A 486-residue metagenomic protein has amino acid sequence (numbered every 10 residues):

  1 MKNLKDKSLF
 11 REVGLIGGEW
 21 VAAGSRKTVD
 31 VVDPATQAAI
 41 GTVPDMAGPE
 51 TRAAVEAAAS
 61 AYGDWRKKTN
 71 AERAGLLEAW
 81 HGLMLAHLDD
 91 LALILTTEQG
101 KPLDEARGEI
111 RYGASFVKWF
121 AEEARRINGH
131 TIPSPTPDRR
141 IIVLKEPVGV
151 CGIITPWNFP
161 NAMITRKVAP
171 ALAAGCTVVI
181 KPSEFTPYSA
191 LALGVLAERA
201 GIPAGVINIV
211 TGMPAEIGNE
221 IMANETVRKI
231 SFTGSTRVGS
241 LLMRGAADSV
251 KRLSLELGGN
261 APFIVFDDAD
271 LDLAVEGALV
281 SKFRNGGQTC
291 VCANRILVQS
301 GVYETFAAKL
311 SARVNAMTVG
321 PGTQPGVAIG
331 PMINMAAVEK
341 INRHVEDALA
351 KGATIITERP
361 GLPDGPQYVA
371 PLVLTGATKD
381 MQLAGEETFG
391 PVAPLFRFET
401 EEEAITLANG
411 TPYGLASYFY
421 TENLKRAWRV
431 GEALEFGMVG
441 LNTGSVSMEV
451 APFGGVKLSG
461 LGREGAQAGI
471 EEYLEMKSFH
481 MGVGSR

Functional and structural regions predicted by a protein language model:
M1-A35: Hydrophobic face of amphipathic alpha-helices that form TPR/SEL1-like repeat modules and related alpha-solenoid
Q37, R73, L95, V117 (+9 more regions): Residue-level signal for inorganic ion chemistry
A38-T42, V227, I264, T318 (+3 more regions): Conserved C-terminal structural/oligomerization subdomain of aldehyde/semialdehyde dehydrogenase
I40-I127, D138: Glycine-rich loop-to-alpha-helix module at the N-terminal edge of alpha/beta enzyme cores
I40-M46, A61-K67, I153, F263-F266 (+5 more regions): Short, well-ordered beta-strand elements within core beta-sheets of diverse protein domains
Y62, R66, H81-L88, A92 (+18 more regions): Structural signal for hydrophobic packing residues in well-ordered secondary-structure cores of soluble enzyme domains
G129-L273, F398: Rossmann-like NAD(P) dinucleotide-binding subdomain of oxidoreductase/dehydrogenase enzymes
K229, R237-T378, L441, S485: ALDH superfamily catalytic-core signature
